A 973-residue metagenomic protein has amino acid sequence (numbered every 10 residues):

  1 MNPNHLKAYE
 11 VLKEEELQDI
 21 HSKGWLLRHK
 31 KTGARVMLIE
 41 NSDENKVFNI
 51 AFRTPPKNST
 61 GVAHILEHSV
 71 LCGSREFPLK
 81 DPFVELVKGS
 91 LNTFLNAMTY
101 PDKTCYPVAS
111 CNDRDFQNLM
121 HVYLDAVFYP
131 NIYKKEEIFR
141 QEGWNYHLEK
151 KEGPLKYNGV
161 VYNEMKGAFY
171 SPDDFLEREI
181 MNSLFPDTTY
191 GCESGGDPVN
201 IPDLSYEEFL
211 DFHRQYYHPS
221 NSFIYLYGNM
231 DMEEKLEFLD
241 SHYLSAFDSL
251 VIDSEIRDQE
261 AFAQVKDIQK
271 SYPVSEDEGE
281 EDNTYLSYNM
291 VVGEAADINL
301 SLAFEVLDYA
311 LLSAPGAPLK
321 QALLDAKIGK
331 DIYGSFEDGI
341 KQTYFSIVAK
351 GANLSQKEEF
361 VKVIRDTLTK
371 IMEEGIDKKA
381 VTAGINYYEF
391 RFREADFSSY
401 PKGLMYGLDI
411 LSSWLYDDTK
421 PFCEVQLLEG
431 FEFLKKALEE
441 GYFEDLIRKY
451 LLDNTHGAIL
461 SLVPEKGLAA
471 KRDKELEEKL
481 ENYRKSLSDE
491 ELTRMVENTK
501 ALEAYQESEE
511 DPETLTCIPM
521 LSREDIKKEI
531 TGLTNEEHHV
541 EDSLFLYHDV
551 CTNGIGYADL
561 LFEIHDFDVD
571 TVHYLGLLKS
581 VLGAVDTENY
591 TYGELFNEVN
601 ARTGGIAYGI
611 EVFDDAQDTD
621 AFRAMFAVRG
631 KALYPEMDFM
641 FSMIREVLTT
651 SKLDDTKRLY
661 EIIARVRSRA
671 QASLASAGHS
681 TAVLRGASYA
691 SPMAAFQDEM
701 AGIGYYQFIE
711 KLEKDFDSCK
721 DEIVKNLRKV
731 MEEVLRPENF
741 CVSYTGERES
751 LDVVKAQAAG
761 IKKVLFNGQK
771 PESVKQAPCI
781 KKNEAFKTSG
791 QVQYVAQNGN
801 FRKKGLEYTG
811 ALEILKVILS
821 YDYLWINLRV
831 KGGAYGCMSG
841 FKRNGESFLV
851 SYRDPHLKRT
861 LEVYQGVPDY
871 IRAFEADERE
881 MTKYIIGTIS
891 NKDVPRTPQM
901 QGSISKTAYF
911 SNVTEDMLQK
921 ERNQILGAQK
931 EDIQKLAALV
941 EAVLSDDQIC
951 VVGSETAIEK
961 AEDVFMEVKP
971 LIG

Functional and structural regions predicted by a protein language model:
M1-V47: Non-catalytic terminal extensions that flank enzyme cores
E40-S42, N49-A51, Y162, K166-Y170 (+10 more regions): His/Glu-based metal-binding/catalytic segments typifying zinc-dependent metallopeptidases
N45-P55, D81-Y129, E136-H147, D174-V199 (+11 more regions): M16 family metallopeptidases and their MPP-like homologs
V62, L66-V70, L578: Active-site His/Glu-centered metal-binding helix of metallohydrolases
F94, L210-R214, P273-E276, L319 (+11 more regions): Generic recognition of flexible, low-complexity loop/linker segments
K150-N221, Y225-Y243, F247-S275, E280-D282: Hydrophobic, small-residue-rich alpha-helical packing segments that form membrane-like cores
N158, L210-H242, G702, V724-A758 (+1 more regions): Non-catalytic, conformational "gating/processing" segments within enzyme and secreted inhibitor domains
D211, F223, M232-V251, E374 (+2 more regions): Extended, regular secondary-structure scaffolds
